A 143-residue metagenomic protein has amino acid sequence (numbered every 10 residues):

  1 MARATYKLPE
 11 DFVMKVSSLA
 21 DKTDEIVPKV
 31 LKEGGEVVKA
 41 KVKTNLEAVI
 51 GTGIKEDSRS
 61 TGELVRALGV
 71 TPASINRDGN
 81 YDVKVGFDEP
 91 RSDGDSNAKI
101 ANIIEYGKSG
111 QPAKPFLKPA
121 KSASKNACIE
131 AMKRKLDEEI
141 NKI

Functional and structural regions predicted by a protein language model:
M1-K84, S92-D93, I100-I143: Short, Lys/Arg-rich flexible segments
